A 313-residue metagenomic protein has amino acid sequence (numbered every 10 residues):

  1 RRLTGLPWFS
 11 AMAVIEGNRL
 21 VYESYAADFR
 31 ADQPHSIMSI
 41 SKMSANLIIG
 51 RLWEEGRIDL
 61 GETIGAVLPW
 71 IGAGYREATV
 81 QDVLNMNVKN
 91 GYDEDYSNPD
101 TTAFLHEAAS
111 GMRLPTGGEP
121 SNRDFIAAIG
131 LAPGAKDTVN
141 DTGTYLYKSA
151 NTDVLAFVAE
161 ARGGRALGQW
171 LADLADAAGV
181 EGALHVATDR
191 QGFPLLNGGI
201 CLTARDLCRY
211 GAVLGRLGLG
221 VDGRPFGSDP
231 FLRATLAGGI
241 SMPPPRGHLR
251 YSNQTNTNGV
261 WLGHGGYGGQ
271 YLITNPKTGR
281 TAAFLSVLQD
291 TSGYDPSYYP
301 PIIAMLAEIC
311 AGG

Functional and structural regions predicted by a protein language model:
R1-F29, L272-T274, G279-A283: A short, well-structured edge-of-sheet supersecondary motif
N18, H35-L60, V83, L155-A159 (+2 more regions): Active-site SXXK
R19-Y22, G65, P99-N140, R165-L184: Short, charged, amphipathic alpha-helices and their helix-cap/turn boundaries
E54-Y96, A161-G198, L202: Active-site helix/loop module of the DD-peptidase/beta-lactamase fold, centered on the serine-lysine SxxK catalytic
T138-Y147, L195-C201, H264, Q270: Solvent-exposed loop and edge beta-strand segments that line ligand/cofactor-binding and catalytic clefts
A150-V158, G198-L219, Q270-V287: Active-site-proximal alpha-helical segments within enzyme catalytic domains
E181-H185, L232-F284, Q289: Active-site Gly/Thr loop motif
Y294-G313: Short, gly/Ser/Thr-rich active-site loops of penicillin-recognizing serine hydrolases
